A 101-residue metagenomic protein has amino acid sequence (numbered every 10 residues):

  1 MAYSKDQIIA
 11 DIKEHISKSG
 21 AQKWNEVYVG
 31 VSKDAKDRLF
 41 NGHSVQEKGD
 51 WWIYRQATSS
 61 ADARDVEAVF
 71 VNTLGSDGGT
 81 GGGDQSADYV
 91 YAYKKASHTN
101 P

Functional and structural regions predicted by a protein language model:
M1-P101: GIY-YIG nuclease catalytic motif and its immediate N-terminal context
